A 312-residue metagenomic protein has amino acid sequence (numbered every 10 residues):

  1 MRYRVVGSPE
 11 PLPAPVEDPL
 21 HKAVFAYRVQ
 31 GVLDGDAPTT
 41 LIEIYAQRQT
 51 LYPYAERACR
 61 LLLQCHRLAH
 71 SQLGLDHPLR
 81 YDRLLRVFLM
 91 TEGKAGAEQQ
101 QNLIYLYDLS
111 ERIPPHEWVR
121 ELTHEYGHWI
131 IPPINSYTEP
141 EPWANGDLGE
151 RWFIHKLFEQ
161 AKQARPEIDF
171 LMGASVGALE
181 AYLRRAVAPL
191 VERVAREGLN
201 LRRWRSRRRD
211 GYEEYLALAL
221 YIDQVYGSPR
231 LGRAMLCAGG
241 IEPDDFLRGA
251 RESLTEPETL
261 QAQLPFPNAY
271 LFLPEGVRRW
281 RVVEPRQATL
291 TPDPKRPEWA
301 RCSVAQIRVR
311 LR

Functional and structural regions predicted by a protein language model:
R4, P9-L12, V16, E159-R165 (+1 more regions): Substrate-binding/catalytic groove segments of enzymes that remodel or degrade extracellular structural polymers
R4-V6, A14-S136: Juxtacatalytic substrate-recognition/specificity segment
V6-G7, L236-R312: Beta/coil-rich, acidic/histidine-enriched accessory regions frequently appended to metallopeptidases
R67-H70, W152-Q163, A217-Y226: Well-ordered alpha-helical scaffold segments within catalytic/enzyme domains
H70-F88, Y137-P142, Q160-M172, R230-C237: Surface-exposed patches in mature extracellular/periplasmic domains of secreted proteins
Y105-L179: Zinc-dependent metallopeptidase catalytic helix centered on the HExxH motif and its immediate flanking segment
V176-T259: Active-site-proximal alpha-helical
